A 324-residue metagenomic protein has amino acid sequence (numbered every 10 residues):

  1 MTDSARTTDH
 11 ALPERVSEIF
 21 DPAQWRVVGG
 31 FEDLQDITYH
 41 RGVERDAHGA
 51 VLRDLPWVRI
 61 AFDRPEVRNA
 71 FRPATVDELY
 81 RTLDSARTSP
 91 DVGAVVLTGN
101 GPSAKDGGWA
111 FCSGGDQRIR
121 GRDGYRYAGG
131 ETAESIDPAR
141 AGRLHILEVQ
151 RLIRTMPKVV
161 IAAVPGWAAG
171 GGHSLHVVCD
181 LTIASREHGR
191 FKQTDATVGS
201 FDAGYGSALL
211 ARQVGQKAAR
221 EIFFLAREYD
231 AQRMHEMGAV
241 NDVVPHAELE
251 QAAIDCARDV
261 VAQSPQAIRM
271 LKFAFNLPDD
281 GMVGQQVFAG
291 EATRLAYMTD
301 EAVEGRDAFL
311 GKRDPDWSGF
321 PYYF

Functional and structural regions predicted by a protein language model:
T2-P102: Conserved CoA-thioester-binding segment of acyl-CoA-metabolizing enzymes
L52-D54, D106, A184-G189, F201 (+4 more regions): C-terminal long alpha-helix characteristic of the crotonase
I60, R64, E78-L79, L97 (+7 more regions): Terminal peptide-recognition signature
R64-P65, Q263-S264, K312-R313: Short loop-to-helix capping motifs
V67, G99-E148, G199: Glycine- (often His-adjacent) and acidic-residue-rich active-site loop that binds/positions the CoA thioester
T75-E78, H145, L249, A289: Hydrophobic alpha-helical membrane-association signature
R151-P265, T299, D307: Crotonase-fold acyl-CoA enzyme core
G290, M298-A302, A308: Interdomain hinge/lid region at the active-site interface of Rossmann-like NAD(P)-dependent oxidoreductases
